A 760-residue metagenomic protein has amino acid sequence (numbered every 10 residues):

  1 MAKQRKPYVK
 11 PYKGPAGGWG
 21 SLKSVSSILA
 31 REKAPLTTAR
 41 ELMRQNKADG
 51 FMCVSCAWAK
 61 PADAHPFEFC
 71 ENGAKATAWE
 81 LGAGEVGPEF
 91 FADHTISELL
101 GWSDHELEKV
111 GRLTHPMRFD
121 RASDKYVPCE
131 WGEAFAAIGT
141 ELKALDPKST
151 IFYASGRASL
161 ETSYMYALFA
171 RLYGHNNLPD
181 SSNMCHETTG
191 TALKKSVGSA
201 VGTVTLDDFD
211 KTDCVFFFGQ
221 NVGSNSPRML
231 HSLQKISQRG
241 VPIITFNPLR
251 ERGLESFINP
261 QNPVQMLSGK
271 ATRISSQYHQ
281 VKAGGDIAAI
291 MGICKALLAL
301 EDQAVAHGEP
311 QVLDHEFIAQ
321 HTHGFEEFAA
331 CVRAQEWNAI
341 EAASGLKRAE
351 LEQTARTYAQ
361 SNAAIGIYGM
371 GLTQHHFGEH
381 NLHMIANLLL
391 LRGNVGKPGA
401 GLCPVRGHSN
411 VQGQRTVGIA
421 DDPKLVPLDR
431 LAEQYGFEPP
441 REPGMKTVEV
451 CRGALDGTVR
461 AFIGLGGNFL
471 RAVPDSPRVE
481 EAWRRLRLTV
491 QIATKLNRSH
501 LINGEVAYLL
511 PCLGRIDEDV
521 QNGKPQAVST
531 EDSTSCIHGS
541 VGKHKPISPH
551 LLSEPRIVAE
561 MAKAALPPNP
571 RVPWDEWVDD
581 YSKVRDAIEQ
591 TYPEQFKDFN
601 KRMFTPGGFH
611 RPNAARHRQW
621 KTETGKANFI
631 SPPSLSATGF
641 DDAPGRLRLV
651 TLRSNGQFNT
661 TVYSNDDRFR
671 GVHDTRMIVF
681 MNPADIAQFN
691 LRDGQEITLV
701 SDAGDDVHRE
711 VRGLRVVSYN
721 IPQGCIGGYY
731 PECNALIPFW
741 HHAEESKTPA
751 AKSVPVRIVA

Functional and structural regions predicted by a protein language model:
M1-G50: Intrinsically disordered, low-structural-confidence terminal and linker regions
G50, V110, T114, S123 (+4 more regions): A common structural microfeature
G50-C56: Short cysteine-rich clusters marking metal-coordination/redox-active sites
A59-T77: Iron-sulfur (Fe-S) cluster-binding segments and ferredoxin-like electron-carrier domains, especially [2Fe-2S]
A78-K125, F135, E161: Low-complexity, highly charged intrinsically disordered N-terminal segments that act as targeting/localization
M117, E187-N387, L391-P398, V405-I588 (+2 more regions): Non-catalytic alpha/beta scaffold blocks inside enzyme catalytic domains
Y126-C129, E133-C214: Long, structured ligand/cofactor-binding scaffold of large enzymes
E576-D667: Long, low-complexity segments enriched in small/aliphatic residues
